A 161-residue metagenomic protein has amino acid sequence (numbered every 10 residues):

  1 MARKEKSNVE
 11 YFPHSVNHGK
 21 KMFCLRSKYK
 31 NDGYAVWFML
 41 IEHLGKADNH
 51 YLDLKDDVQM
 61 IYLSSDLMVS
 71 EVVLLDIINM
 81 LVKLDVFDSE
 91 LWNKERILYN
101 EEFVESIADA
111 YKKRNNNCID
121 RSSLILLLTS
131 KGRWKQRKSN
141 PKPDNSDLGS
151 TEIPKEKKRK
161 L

Functional and structural regions predicted by a protein language model:
M1-E10, M60-I61, S65-L161: Winged-helix/helix-turn-helix nucleic-acid-interaction surface
M1-N49: Short recognition helix of helix-turn-helix/winged-helix DNA-binding domains
V16-G19, D56, Y99-N100: Polar helix-capping/helix-linker motif
K20-F23, N31, D57-I61, V72: Generic alpha-helical secondary structure signal
K30-Y34, L52-D53, E71-L75: Alpha-helix N-cap/helix-initiation sites
D48-S65: Short acidic, hydrophobic short linear motifs in intrinsically disordered regions
